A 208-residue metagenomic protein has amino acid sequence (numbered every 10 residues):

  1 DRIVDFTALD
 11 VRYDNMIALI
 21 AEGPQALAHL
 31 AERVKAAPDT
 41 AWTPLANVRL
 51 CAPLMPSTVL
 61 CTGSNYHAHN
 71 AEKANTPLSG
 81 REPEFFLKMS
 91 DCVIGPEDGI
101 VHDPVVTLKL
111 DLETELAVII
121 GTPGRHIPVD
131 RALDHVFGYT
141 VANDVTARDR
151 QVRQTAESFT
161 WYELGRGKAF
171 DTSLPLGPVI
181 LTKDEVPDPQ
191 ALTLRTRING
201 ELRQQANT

Functional and structural regions predicted by a protein language model:
D1-E84: N-terminal non-catalytic cap/leader segment that marks the start of a structured domain
T58-T208: Glycine-enriched loop-and-adjacent helix/strand subsegments that border the catalytic/binding cleft of enzyme cores
